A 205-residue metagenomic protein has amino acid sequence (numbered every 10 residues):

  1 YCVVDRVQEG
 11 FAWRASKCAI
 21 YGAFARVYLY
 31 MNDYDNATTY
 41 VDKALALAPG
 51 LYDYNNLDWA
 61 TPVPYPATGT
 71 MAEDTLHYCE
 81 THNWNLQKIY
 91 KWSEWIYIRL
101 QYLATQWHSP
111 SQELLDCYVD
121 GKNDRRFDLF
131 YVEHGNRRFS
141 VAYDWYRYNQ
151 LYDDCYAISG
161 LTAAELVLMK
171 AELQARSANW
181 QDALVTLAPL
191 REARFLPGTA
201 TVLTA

Functional and structural regions predicted by a protein language model:
Y1, F11-A44, I158-L190: Extended, hydrophobic/aromatic-rich amphipathic alpha-helical segments that build helical scaffolds
A12-A19, S93, R99-Q101, P110-Q112 (+3 more regions): General structural signal for secondary-structure boundaries
V27, M31-N32, L51, H77-T81 (+2 more regions): Generic hydrophobic alpha-helical segments
D35-T38, Y52-N55, Q181-D182, P197-T201: Secondary-structure transition/capping residues
T38-A163: Hydrophobic-face positions in mid-chain alpha helices that act as interaction patches
L190-A205: CBM-like carbohydrate-recognition segments
